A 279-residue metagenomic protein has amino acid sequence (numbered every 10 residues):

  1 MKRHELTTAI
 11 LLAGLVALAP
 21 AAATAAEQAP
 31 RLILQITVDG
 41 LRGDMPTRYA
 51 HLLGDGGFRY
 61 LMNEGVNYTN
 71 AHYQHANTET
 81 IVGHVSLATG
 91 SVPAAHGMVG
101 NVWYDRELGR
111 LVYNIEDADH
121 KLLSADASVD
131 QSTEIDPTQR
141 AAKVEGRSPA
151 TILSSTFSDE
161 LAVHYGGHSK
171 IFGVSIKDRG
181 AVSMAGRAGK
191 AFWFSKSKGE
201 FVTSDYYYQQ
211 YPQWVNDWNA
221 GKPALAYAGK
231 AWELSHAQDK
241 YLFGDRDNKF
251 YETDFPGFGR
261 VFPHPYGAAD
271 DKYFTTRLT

Functional and structural regions predicted by a protein language model:
M1-A9: Bacterial N-terminal signal peptides that target proteins for export
A9-A19: Bacterial N-terminal signal peptides
P20-A25: Sec/Tat signal peptide C-region and signal peptidase I cleavage site
P30-R42, L61, L87, L161 (+1 more regions): Beta-strand elements within well-structured catalytic alpha/beta cores of enzymes that handle phosphate/sulfate esters
T37, L41-R42, G54-F58, G83-H84 (+2 more regions): Stable alpha-helical elements in mature extracytoplasmic
R42-R48, A71-Y73, A142-S148, T276-R277: Second-shell loop/turn segments in exported
P46-A95, K170-V174: Short, structured active-site-proximal loop/turn typified by the sulfatase FGly-forming signature C/S-X-P-X-R
S91-V92, G97-T279: His/Asp/Glu-rich, glycine-adjacent segments that coordinate divalent cations and/or stabilize oxyanion chemistry on
